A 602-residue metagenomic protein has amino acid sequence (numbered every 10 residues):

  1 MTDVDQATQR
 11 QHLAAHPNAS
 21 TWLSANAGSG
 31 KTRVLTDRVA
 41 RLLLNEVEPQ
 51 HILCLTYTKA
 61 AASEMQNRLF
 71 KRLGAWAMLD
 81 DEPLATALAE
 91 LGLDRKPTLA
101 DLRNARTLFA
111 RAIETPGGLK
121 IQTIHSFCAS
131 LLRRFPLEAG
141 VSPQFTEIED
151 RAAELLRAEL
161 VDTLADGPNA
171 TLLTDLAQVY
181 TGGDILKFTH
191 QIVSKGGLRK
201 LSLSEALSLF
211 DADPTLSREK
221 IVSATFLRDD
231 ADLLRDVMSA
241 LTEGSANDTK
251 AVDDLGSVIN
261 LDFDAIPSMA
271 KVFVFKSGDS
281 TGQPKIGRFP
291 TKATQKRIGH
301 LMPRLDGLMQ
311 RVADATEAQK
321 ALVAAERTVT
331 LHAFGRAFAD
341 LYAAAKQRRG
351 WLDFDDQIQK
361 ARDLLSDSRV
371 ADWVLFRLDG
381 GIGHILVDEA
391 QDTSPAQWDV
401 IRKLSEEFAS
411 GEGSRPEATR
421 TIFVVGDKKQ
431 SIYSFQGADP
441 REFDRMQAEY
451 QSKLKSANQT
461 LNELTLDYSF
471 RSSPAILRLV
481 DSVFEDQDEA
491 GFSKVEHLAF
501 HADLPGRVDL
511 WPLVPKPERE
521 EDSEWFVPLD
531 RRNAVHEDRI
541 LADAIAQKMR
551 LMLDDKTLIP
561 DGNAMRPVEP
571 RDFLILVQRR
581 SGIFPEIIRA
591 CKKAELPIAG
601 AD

Functional and structural regions predicted by a protein language model:
M1-N67, K71, P143, R151 (+7 more regions): Conserved motor-region signature of P-loop NTPase helicases/translocases
T2-A7, R103, S366-R369: Short gly/ser/thr-rich secondary-structure transition/capping motifs
Q6, L13-S20, A60, L73-A265 (+4 more regions): Conserved ATP-dependent motor core of P-loop NTPases, especially the RecA-like helicase ATPase domain
N26, H51, L186-L352, K455 (+4 more regions): Conserved ATP-driven helicase/translocase motor core recognized via long, highly charged RecA-like/P-loop NTPase domain
R38, F127, L131, F135 (+10 more regions): Amphipathic alpha-helical segments in well-ordered regions
Q50-L53, T107-T115, E138-F145, R288 (+2 more regions): Short, charged, low-complexity loops and linkers
I121-C128, L234, F334-G383, Q397-V400 (+1 more regions): Conserved helicase/translocase P-loop NTPase motor core
E389: Walker B catalytic acidic pair
